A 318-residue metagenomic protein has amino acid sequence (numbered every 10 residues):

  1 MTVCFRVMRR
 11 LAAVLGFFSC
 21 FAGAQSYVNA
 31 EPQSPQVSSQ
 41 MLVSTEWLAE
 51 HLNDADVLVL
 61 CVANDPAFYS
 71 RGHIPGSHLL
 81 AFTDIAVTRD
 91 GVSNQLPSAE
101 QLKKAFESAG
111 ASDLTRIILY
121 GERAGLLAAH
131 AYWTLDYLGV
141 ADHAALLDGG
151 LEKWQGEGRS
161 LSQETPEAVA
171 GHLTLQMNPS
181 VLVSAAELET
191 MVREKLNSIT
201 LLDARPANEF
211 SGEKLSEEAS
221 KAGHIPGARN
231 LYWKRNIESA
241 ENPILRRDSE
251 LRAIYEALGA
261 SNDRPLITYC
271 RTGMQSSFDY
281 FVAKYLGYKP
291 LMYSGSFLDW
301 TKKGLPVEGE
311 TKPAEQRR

Functional and structural regions predicted by a protein language model:
M1-V7: N-terminal secretory signal peptides that target proteins for export/translocation
R10-A24: Bacterial N-terminal signal peptides
A24-A67, L151-E218, G309, P313-R318: Flexible, polar/low-complexity N-terminal or interdomain linker segments that lie immediately upstream of folded
Y27, P32, P97-L196, K214 (+2 more regions): Thiolate-centered catalytic microenvironments shared by cysteine-dependent enzyme domains
V87-T115, W233-P265: Helix-loop module immediately N-terminal to the HCX5R catalytic loop in PTP-like cysteine phosphatase domains
K195, L201-I225, R229-I244, I254: A mid-sequence, solvent-exposed acidic-amphipathic segment
P243, A253, S261-P313: C-terminal soluble interaction/assembly domains
